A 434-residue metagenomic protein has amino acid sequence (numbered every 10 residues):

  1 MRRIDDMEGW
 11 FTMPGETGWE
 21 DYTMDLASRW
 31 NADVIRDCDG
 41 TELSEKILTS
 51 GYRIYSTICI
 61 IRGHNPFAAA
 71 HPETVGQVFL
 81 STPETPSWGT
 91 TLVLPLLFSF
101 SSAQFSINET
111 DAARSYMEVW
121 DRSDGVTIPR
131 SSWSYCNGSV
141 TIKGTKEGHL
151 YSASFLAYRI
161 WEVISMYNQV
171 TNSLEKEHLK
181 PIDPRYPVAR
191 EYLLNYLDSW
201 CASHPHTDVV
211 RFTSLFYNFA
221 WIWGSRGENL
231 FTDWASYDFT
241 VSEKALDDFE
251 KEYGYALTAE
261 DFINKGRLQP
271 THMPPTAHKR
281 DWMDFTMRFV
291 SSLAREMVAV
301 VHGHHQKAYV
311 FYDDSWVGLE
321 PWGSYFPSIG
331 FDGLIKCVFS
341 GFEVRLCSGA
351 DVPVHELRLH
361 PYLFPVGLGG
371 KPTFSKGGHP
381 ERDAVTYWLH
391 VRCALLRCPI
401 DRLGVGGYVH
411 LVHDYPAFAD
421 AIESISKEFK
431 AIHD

Functional and structural regions predicted by a protein language model:
M1-D434: Glycan-processing catalytic domains of CAZymes
